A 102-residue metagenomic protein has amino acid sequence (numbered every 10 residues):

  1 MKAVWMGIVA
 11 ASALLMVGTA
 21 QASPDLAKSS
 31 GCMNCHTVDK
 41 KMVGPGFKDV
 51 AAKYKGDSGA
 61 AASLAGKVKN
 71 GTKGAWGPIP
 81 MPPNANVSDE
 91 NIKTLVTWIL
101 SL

Functional and structural regions predicted by a protein language model:
M1-S23, L102: N-terminal export/targeting leaders of redox proteins
Q21-V38: Sequence/structural segment immediately N-terminal to covalent heme-attachment motifs in c-type and related
N34, M42-Y54, G66-V96: Axial heme c-ligation environment in periplasmic c-type cytochrome domains
